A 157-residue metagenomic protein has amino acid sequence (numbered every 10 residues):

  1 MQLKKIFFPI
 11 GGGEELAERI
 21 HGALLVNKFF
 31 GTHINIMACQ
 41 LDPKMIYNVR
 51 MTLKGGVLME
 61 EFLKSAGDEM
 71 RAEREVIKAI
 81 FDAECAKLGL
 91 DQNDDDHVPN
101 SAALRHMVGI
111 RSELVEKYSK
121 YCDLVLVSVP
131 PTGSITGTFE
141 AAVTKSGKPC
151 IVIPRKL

Functional and structural regions predicted by a protein language model:
M1-E61, K145, K156-L157: Small/aliphatic-rich secondary-structure junction motif
G11, M107-I110, P130-P131: Structured loop/turn residues at secondary-structure junctions
L16, S112-L157: Gly/Ser-rich helix-loop-strand patches that form or flank binding pockets for ribonucleotide-derived cofactors
T32, A86, K148: A short helix->loop->beta-strand "cap" motif at the edges of active sites that frequently abuts
N35-M37, R105, L126, I151: Hydrophobic/aromatic beta-strand patches that form the interior of the parallel beta-sheet core in alpha/beta enzyme
L41-K44, T52, D68, E75 (+1 more regions): Structural beta-alpha unit
L58-E75: A short acidic, glycine-rich active-site loop that binds or catalyzes chemistry on phosphate/adenosine moieties
